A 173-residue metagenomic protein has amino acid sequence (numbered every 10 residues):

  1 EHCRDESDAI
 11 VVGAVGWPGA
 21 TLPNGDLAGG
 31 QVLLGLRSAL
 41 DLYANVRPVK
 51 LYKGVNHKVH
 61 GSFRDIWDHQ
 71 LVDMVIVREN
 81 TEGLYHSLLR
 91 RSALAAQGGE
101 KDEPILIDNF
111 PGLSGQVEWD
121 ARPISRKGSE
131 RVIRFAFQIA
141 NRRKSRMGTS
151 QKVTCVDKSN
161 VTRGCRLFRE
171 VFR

Functional and structural regions predicted by a protein language model:
E1-D108, S114, E118-R122: N-terminal glycine-rich phosphate/adenylate-binding segment common to multiple enzyme folds
G98-R173: Glycine-rich phosphate/diphosphate-binding loop of Rossmann-like nucleotide-binding domains
